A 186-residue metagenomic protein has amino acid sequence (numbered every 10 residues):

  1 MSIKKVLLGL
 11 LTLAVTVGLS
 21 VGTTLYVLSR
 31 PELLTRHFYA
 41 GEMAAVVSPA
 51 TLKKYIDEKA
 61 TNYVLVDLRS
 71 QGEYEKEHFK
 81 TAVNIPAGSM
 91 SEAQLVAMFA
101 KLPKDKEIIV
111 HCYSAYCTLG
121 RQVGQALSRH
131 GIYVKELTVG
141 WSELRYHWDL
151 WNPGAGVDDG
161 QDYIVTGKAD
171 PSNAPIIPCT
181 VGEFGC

Functional and structural regions predicted by a protein language model:
S2-V64, L68-E73, P153-C186: Flexible, polar/low-complexity N-terminal or interdomain linker segments that lie immediately upstream of folded
V46, L65, A82-N84, V134-E136: Conserved beta-strand scaffold positions in the cores of enzyme catalytic domains, especially in NTP/NDP-utilizing
I56, A60, H78, K106 (+2 more regions): Sec/Tat-exported extracytoplasmic proteins
Q71-G88, K101-P103, E107-V110: Mid-length scaffold segments of soluble, non-membrane domains
G88-S91, A115-Y116: Short beta->alpha connector loops
V96-R145: Catalytic cysteine-centered active loop of the rhodanese-like fold, especially the PTP/DSP P-loop
F99, D149-P153: Short low-complexity, flexible loop/linker segments enriched in glycine and/or proline with clustered acidic
